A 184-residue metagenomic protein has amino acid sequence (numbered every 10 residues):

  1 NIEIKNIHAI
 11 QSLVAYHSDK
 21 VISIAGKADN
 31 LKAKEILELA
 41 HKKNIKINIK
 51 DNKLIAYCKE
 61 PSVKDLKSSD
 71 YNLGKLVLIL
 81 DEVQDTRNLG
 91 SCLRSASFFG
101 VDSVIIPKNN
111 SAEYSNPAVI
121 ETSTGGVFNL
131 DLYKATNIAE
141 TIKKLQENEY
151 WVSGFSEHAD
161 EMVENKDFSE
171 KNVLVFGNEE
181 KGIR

Functional and structural regions predicted by a protein language model:
N1-S68: N-terminal positively charged helical leader segments and presequences
I2-A9, Q84-R87, E179: Short secondary-structure boundary/capping elements
N6, A56, V119, V152 (+1 more regions): A residue-level signal for conserved active-site and pocket-lining positions in enzyme catalytic cores
I10-Q11, S62-K64, T86, A159-E161 (+1 more regions): Glycine-rich nucleotide phosphate-binding loop and flanking beta-alpha elements of Rossmann-like dinucleotide-binding
I22-G26, H41, I45, D70-E161: RNA substrate-binding interface of SAM-dependent RNA methyltransferases
K53-K59, S123-V127, D167-G177: Short basic, glycine-rich beta-strand/loop surfaces that mediate nucleic-acid
S153-R184: Active-site/ligand-binding-proximal alpha/beta "capping" segment
